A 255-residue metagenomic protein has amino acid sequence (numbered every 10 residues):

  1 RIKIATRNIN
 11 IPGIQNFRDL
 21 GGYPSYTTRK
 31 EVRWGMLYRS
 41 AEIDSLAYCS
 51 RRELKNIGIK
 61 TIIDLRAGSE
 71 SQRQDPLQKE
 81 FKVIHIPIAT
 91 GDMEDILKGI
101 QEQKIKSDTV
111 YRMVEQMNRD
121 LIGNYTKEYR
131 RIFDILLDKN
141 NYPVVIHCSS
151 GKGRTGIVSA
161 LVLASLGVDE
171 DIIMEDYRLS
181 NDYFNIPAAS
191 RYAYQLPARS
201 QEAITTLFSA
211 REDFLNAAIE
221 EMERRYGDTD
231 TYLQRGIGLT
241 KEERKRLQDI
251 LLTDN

Functional and structural regions predicted by a protein language model:
R1-V145, V158-N255: Cys-dependent protein tyrosine phosphatase-like superfamily
S150, R154-T155: Ser/Thr-glycine-rich phosphate-binding loops at phosphate-binding pockets of nucleotides, nucleotide cofactors
